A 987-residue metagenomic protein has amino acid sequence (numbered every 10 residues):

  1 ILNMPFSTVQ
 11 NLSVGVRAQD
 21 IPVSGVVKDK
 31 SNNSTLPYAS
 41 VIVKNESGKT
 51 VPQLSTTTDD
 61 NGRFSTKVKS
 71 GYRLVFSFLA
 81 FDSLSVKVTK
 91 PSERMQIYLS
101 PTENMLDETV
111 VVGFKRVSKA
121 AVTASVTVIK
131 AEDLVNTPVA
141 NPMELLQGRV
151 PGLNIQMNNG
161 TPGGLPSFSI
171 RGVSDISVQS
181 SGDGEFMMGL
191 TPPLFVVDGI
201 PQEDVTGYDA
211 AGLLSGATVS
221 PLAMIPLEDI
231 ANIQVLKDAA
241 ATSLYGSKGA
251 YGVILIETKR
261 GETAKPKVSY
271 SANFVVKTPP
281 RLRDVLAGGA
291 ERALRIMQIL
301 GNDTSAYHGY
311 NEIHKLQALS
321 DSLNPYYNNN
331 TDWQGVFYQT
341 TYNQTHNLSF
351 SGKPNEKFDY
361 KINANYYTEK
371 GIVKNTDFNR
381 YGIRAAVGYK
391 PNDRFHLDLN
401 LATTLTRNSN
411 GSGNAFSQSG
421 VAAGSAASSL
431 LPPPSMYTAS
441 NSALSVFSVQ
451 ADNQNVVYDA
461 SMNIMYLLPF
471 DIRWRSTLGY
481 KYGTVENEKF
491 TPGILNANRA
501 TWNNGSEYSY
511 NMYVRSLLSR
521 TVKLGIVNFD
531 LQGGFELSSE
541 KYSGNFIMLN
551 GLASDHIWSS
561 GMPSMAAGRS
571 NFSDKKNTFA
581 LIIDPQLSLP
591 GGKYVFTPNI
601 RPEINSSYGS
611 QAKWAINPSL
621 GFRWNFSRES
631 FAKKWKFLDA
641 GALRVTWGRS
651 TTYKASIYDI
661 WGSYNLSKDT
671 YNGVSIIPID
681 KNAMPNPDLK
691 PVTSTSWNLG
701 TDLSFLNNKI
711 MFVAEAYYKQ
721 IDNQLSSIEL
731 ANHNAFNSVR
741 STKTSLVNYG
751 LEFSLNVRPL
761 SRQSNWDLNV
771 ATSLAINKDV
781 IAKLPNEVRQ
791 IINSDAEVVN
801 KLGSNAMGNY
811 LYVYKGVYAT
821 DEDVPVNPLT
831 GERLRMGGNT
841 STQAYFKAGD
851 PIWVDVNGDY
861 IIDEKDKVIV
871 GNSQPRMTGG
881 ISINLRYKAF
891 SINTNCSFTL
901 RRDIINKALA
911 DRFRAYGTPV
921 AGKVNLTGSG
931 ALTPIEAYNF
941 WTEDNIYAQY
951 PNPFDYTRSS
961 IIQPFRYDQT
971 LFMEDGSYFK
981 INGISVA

Functional and structural regions predicted by a protein language model:
I1-K370, K374-R384, H396-D398, W766 (+1 more regions): Short, small/polar-rich motifs associated with maturation and membrane association, primarily at protein termini
D175, G207-A211, A217-G261, R281-V285 (+18 more regions): Outer-membrane beta-barrel proteins
S269-N324, S741, L760-N872, F913-R914 (+1 more regions): Conserved small-residue
D321-S322, M565, T899-A987: Extracytoplasmic gating/loop element in the C-terminal half of outer-membrane beta-barrel translocons and assembly
A386-F395, N400-L405, S435-T491, A500-N805 (+3 more regions): Extracellular/periplasmic, surface-exposed regions of secreted and cell-surface proteins
N872-N906: Glycine-rich, aromatic-lined ligand/substrate-binding cores of catalytic and carbohydrate-binding domains
